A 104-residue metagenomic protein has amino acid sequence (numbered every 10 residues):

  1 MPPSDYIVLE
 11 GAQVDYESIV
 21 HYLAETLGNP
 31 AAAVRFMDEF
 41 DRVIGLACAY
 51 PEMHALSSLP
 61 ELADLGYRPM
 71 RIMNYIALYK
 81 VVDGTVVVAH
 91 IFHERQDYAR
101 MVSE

Functional and structural regions predicted by a protein language model:
M1-A63: Basic, Lys/Arg-enriched alpha-helical interface segments
L27, I72-I76, K80-E104: Enriched for short, Lys/Arg-rich terminal
V34, Y67-M70, E94: Short, intrinsically disordered low-complexity segments
A49, M53-G84: Basic/aromatic recognition patch in beta-strand/loop cores that engages polyanionic ligands
